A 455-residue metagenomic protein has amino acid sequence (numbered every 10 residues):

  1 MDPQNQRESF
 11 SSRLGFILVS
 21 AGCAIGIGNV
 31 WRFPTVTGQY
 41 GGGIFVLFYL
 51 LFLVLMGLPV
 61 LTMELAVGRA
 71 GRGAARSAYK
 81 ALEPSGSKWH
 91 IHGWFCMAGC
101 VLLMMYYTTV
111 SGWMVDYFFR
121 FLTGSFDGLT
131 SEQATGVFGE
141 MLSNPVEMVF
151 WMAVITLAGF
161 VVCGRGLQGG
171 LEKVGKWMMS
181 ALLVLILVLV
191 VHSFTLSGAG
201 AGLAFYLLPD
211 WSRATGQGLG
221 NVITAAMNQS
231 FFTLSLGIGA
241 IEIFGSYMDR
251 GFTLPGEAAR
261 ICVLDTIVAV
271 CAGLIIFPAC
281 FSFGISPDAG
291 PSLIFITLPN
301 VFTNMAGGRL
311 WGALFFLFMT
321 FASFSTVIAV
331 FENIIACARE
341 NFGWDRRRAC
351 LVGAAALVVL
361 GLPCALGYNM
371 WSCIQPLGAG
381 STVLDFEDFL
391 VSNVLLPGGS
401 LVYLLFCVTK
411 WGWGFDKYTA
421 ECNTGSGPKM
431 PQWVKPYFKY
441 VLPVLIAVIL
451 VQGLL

Functional and structural regions predicted by a protein language model:
M1-P3, S77, S111-S143, S246-G251 (+7 more regions): Helix-loop-helix connectors at the membrane interface of multi-pass transporters/channels
M1-W31, V60-L65, R69-L82, G86-I91 (+2 more regions): Membrane-interface "cap" regions at the ends of multi-pass membrane proteins
D2-Q6, F10, E172, K176-F324 (+2 more regions): Membrane-embedded translocation segments of transport machinery
Q4-E8, V36-Y40, A70-F95, T108-Q168 (+5 more regions): Inter-helical loop and helix-membrane interface segments of multi-pass membrane transporters/permeases
L14-F52, G239-G245, G256-A259, V263-L264 (+1 more regions): Transmembrane helix-boundary motif of multi-pass solute transporters/channels
G15-I17, P145, V149-F150, L264-V270 (+4 more regions): Loop-to-transmembrane helix boundary motifs in multi-pass membrane proteins
R32-T37, G159-G166, Q229-E257, I261 (+3 more regions): Helix-loop junctions at the membrane interface of multi-pass solute transporters
H92-M97, F342-A354, D388-I446: C-terminal membrane-solvent junction of multi-pass transporters and transport-like membrane proteins
